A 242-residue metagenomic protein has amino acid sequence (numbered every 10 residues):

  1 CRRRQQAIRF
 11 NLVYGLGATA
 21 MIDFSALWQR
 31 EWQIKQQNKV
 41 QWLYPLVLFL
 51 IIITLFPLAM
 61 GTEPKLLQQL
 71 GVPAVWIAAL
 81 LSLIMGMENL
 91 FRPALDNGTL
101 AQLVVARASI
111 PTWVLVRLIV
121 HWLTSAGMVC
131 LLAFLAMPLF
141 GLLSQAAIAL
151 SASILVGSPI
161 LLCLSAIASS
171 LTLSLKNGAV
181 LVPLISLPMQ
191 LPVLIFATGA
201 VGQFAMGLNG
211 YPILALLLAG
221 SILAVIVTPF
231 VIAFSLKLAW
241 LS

Functional and structural regions predicted by a protein language model:
A20-P45: Aromatic- and glycine-rich beta-strand/loop motifs that create alpha-glucan
K35, I84-V104: Transmembrane helix boundary and interhelical loop/hinge segments in multi-pass membrane proteins
K39-G61, W76-L80, I185-F196, S221-T228: Hydrophobic alpha-helical transmembrane segments of multi-pass membrane transport/permease proteins
A59-L70, F134-L155, V201-L216, A239-L241: Membrane-interfacial helix-loop-helix connectors in multipass membrane proteins
G71-M87: Long, hydrophobic alpha-helical segments
L115-F140, I160, L164, A197-T198: Hydrophobic alpha-helical transmembrane segments that constitute the membrane-spanning cores of multi-pass membrane
I148, S153-L187, K237-S242: A structural motif at transmembrane helix-loop-helix junctions in multipass membrane proteins
V225-S242: Junction motif at the cytosolic side of a transmembrane helix
